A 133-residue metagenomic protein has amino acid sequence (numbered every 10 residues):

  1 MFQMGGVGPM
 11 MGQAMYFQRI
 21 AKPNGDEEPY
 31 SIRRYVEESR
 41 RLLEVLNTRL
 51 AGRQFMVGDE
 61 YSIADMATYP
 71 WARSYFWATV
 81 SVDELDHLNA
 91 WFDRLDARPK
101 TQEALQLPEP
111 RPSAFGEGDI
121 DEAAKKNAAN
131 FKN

Functional and structural regions predicted by a protein language model:
Q3-K100, K132: GST-like fold's C-terminal all-alpha helical module
R73, Q102, R111-F115: A generic alpha-helix propensity feature with a strong bias for hydrophobic helices
L105: Segments of small-molecule ligand-sensing domains
P108-N133: Acidic/histidine-enriched, glycine/proline-rich intrinsically disordered or flexible terminal extensions
